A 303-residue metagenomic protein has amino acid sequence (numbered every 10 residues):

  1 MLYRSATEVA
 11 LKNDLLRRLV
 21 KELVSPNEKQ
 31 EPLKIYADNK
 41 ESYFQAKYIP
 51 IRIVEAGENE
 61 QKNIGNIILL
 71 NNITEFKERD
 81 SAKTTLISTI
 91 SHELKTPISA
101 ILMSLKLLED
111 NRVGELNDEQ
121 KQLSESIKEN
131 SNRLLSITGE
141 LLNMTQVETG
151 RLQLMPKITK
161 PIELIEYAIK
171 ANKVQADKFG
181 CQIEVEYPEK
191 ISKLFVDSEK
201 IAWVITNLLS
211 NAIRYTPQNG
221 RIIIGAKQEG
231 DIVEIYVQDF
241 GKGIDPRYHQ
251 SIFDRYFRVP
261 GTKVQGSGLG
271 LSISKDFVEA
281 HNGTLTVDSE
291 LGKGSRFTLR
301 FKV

Functional and structural regions predicted by a protein language model:
L2-E75: PAS-family sensory/regulatory modules and their coupling/dimerization elements
I67, I73-V113: Primarily the dimerization/phosphotransfer
K121, M155-K160, D177, Q182-S192: Conserved catalytic submotifs in the C-terminal HATPase_c
E129-L134: Short alpha-helical segment of the dimerization/phosphotransfer core of two-component systems
T145-P156: Helix-loop junction within the histidine kinase core
P161, G243-S251: Short helix N-cap motif at coil->helix boundaries in the Bergerat
